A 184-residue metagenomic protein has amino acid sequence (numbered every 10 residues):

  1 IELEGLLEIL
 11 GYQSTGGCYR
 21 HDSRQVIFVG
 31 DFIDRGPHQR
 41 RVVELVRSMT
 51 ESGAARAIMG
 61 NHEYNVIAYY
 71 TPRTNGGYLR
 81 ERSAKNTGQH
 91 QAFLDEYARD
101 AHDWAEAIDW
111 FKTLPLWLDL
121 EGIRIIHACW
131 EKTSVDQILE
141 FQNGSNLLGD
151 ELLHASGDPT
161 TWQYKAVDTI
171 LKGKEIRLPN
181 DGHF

Functional and structural regions predicted by a protein language model:
I1, L178-F184: Short, intrinsically disordered, charge-balanced linker/junction segments flanking boundaries in proteins
I1-L45: N-terminal active-site segment of His-dependent metallophosphoesterases
G36-V43, S48-L178: Active-site neighborhood of divalent metal-dependent phosphoester bond hydrolases
